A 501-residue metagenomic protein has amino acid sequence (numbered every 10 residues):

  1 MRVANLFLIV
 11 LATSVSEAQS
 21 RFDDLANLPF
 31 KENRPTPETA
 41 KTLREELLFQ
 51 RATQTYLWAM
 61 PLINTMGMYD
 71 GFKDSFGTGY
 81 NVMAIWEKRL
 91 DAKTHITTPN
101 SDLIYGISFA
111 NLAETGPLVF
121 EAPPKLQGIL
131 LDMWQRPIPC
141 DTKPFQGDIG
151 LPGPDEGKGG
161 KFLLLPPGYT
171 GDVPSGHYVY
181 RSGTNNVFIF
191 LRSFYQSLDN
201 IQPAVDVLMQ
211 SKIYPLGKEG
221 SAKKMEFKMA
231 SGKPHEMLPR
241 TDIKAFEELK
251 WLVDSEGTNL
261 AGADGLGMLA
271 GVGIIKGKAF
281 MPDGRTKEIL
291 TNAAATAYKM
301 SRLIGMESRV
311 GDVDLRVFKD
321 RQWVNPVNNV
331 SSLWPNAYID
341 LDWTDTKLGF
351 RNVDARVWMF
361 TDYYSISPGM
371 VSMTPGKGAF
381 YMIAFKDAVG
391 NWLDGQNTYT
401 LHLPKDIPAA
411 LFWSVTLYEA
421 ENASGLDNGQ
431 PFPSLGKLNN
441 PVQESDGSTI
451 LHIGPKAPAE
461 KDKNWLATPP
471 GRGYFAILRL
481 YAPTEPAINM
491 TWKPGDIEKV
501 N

Functional and structural regions predicted by a protein language model:
M1-L8: Sec-dependent signal peptide recognition, specifically the positively charged N-region followed immediately by
I9-E17: Hydrophobic h-region of N-terminal signal peptides that target proteins for export in Gram-negative bacteria
Q19-N501: A compositional/structural signature for long, glycine/proline-rich flexible linkers and loops on extracytoplasmic
